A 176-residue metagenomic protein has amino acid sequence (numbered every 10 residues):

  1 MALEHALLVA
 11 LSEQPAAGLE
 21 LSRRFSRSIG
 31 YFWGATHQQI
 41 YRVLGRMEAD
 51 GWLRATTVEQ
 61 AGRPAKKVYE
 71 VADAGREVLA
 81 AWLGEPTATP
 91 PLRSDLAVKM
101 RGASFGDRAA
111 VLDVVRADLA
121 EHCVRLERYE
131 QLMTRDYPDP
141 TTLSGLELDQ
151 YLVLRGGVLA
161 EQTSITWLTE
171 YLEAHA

Functional and structural regions predicted by a protein language model:
M1-D95: Basic helix-turn-helix/winged-helix DNA-binding cores and closely related short helical interaction motifs
T36, T89, R108-V111, L143-Q150: Residue-level recognition of alpha-helical structural elements
Q39, Q60-A61, K67, V114 (+1 more regions): Alpha-helical scaffold segments that form or flank carboxylate-/histidine-based iron centers
E70, R101, V153: Conserved beta-strand segments that form the floor/walls of ligand-binding pockets within enzyme and binding domains
A80-R128: Amphipathic alpha-helical dimerization/coiled-coil segments that flank or bridge DNA-binding/regulatory modules
L112, L119, C123-L126, M133 (+4 more regions): Heptad-repeat amphipathic alpha-helical coiled-coil interaction surface used for oligomerization/assembly
L132-L152: Acidic interhelical loop/turn segments
